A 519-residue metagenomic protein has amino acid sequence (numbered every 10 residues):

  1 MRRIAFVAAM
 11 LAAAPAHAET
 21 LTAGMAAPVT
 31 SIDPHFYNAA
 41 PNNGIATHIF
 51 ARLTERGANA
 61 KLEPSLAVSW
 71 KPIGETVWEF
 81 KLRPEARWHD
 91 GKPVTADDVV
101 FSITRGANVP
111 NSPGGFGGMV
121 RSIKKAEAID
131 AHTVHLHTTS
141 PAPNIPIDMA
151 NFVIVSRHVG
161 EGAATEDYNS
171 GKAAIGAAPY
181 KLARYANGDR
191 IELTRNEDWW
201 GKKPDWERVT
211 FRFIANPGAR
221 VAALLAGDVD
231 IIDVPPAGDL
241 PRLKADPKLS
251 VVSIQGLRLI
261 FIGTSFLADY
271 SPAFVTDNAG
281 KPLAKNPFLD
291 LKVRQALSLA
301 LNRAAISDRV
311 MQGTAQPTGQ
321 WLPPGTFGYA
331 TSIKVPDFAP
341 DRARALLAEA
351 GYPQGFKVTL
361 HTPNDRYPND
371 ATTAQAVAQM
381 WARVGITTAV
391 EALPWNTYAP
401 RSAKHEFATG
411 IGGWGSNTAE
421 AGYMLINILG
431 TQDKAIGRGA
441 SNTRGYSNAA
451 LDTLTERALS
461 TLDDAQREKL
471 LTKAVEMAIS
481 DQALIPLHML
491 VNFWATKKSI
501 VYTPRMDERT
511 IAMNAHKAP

Functional and structural regions predicted by a protein language model:
R2-V7: Sec-dependent signal peptide recognition, specifically the positively charged N-region followed immediately by
A14-A18: Sec/Tat signal peptide C-region and signal peptidase I cleavage site
G24-G74, T104, N108-N111, A173-A177: N-terminal lobe/hinge region of extracytoplasmic solute-binding protein
R56-A58, K71, E75, R83-G114 (+5 more regions): Extracytoplasmic/periplasmic ligand-capture domains
K71, G115-G160: Surface-exposed binding/hinge segments that line and control ligand-binding clefts or catalytic entry sites
W78-K81, H132-T138, I191: A generic structural motif
G313-I333, F493-K497: Mature extracytoplasmic/periplasmic domains
W494-P519: Long beta-strand-rich cores associated with HINT superfamily self-processing modules
